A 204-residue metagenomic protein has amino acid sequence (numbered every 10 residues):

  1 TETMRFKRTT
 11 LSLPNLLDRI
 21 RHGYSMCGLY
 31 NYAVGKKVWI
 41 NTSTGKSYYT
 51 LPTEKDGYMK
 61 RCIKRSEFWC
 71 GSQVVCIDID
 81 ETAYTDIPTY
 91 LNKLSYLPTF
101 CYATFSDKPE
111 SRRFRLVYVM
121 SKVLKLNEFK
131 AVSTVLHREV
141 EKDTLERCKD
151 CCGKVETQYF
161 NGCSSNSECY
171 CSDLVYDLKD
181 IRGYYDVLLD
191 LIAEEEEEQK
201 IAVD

Functional and structural regions predicted by a protein language model:
T1-R112, V119-A131, V135: Signature for HUH/AEP ssDNA processing cores
E2, R65-T85, M120-D204: DNA replication initiation modules
